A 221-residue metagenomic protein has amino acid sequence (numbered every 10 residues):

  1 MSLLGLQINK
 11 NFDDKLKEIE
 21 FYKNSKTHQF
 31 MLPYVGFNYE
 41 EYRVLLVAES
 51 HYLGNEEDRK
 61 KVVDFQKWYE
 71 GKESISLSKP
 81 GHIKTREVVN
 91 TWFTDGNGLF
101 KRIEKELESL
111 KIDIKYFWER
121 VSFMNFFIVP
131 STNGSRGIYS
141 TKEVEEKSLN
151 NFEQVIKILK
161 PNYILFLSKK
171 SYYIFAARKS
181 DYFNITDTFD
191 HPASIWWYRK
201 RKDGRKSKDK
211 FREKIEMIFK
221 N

Functional and structural regions predicted by a protein language model:
M1-D95, N151-V155, A177, I218-N221: Active-site and ligand/interface coordination hotspots across diverse enzymes and nucleic-acid-associated assemblies
M1-L16, E20, G137-E153, K170-N221: C-terminal capping/extension of enzyme domains
Y42, K160-N162, S180-T186: A short helix->loop->beta-strand "cap" motif at the edges of active sites that frequently abuts
L45-V47, M124, F166-L167, F189: Short hydrophobic segments within beta-strands
E49-G54, F127-S131, K169-I174, H191-I195: Short, solvent-exposed loop/turn segments at secondary-structure junctions
P80-N97, V129-V144: Surface-exposed cleft-lining segments at the edges of enzyme active sites
K115-F127, S131: Short, contiguous, well-structured surface segments enriched in hydrophobic/aromatic residues
F152-L167: Proline-aspartate-enriched helix->loop->beta-strand connector
